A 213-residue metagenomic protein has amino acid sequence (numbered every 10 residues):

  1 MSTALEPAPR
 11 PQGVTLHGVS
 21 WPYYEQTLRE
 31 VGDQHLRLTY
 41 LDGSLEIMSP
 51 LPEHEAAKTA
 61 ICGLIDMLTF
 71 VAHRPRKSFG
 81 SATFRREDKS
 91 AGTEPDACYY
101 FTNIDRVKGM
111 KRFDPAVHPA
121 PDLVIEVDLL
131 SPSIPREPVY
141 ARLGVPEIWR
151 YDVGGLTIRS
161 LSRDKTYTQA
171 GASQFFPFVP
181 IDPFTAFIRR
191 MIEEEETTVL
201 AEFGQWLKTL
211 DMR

Functional and structural regions predicted by a protein language model:
M1-R213: Gly/Pro/Ser/Thr-rich low-complexity, intrinsically disordered segments predominantly at protein N-termini
